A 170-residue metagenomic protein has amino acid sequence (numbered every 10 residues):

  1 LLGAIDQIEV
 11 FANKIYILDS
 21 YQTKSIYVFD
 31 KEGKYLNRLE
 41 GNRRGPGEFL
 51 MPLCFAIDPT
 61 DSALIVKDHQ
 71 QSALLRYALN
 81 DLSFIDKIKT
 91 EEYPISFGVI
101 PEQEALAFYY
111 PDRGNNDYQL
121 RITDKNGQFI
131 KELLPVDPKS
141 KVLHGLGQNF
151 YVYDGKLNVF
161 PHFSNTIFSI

Functional and structural regions predicted by a protein language model:
L1, N37-E48, Q128-G147: Surface-exposed loop and turn segments in beta-propeller and other repeat-based domains that flank or scaffold
L1-K24: Beta-strand-rich domains and repeat architectures in extracellular enzymes and scaffolds, especially beta-propellers
L2-A4, S25, F29, K34-S62 (+1 more regions): Blade-loop segments of beta-propeller domains
A4-Q7, C54-A56, I95-S96, G147-N149 (+1 more regions): Conserved beta-strand position repeated once per blade in WD40 beta-propeller domains
V10-N13, I57-D61, I100-Q103, V152-D154: Residue-level detector of Asp-centered blade-edge/turn motifs that repeat once per structural unit in beta-propeller
T23-Y27, S72-L75, G114-R121, S164-F168: Structural motif
D30-K34, A78-L82, T123-N126, I170: Short loop/turn segments that connect beta-strands within beta-propeller blades
F49-L53, K67-Q119, F129-K141: Asp-box/WD-like beta-propeller blade repeats and closely related beta-sheet repeat scaffolds
